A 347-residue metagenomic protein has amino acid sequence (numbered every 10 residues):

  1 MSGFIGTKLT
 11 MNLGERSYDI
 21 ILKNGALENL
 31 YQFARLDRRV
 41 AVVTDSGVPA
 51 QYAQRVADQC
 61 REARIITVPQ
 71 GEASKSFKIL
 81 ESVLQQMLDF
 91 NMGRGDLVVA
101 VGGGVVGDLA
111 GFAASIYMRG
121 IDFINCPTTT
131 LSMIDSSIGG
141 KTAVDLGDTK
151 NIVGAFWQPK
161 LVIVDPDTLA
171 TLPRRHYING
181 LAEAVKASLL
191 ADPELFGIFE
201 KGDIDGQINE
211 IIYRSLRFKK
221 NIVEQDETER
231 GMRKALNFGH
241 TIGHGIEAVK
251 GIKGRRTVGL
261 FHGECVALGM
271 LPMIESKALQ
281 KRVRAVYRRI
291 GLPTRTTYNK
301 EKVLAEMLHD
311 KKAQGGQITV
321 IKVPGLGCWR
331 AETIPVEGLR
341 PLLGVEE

Functional and structural regions predicted by a protein language model:
S2-L97: ATP/NTP phosphate-donor binding region
I5, S17, A182, L279-E347: C-terminal charged capping/lid subdomain of soluble metabolic enzymes
N12, N91-G93, I116-Y117, D145-L146 (+3 more regions): Solvent-exposed alpha-helices and their adjacent loops that cap or buttress functional pockets in soluble metabolic
K23, V42, P127, D165 (+3 more regions): Residue-level signal for inorganic ion chemistry
S82-V101, A110-N125: Non-catalytic interfacial helical region
V105-F112, M133-I134, H244-G245: Short glycine/serine/threonine-rich phosphate/pyrophosphate-binding segments that cradle anionic phosphate groups
F112-G202, P324-G325: A glycine/threonine-rich phosphate-anchoring loop and its flanking beta-alpha core in nucleotide/phosphate-binding
I198-K302: Active-site segments that bind and position negatively charged phosphate/pyrophosphate groups
